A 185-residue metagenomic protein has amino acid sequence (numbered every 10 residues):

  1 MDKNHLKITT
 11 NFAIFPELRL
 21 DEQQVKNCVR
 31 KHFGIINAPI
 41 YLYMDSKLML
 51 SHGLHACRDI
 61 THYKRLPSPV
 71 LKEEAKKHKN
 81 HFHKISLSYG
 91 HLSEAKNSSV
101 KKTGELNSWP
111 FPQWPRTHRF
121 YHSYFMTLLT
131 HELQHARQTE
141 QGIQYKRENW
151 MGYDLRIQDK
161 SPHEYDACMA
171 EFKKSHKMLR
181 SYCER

Functional and structural regions predicted by a protein language model:
D2-A13: Acidic/histidine-rich, surface-exposed loop or edge segments in extracytoplasmic proteins
A13-E17, P115, D154-I157: Second-shell loop/turn segments in exported
L18-P39: Zn2+-dependent metallopeptidase catalytic core
L42-L50: Acidic helix-start/capping segments at beta-turn-to-alpha-helix junctions
H55-S123, T139: Active-site scaffold of zinc-dependent metalloenzymes
S123, T127, T139-M169: Post-HEXXH active-site segment of zinc metalloproteases
T130-Q134, Q138: Short active-site segment of divalent metal-dependent hydrolases/proteases that encodes the spacing between
I157-K160, M169-R185: Long, well-structured alpha-helical subdomains associated with metal-dependent extracellular/ecto-lumenal hydrolases
